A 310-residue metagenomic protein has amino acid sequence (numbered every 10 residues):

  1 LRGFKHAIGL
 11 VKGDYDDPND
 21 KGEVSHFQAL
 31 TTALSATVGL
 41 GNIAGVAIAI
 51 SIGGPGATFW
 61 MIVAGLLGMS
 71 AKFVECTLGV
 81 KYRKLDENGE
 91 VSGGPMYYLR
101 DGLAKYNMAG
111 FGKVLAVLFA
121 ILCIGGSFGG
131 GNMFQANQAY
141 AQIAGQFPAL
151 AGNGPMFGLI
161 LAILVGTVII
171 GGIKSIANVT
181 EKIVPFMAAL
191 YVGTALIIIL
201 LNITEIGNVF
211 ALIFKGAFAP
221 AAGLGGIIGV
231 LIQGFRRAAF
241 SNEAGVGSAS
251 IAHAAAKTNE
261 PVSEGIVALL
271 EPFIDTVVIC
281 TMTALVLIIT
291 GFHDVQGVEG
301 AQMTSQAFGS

Functional and structural regions predicted by a protein language model:
L1-H6, S51-E90, D275-M282: Extracellular loop-to-transmembrane helix junctions
L1-I8, L115, F119, M133-I143 (+2 more regions): Membrane-interface loop-to-helix entry segments
L1-L40, I50-A57, G68: N-terminal alpha-helical transmembrane segments of multi-pass membrane transport and channel/translocase proteins
P18-E23, G54-V63, D101, K105-V117 (+3 more regions): Membrane-interface alpha-helices at helix entry/exit sites of multi-pass transporters
S25-I43, L115-N137, F157-A162, I170 (+3 more regions): Hydrophobic, membrane-embedded alpha-helices of multi-pass small-molecule transporters
L34-S35, A64-V91, R100-N137, I143-V168: Helix-loop-helix module between adjacent transmembrane segments
L67-E75, G158-I173, V184-T204, R236-R237 (+1 more regions): Selective recognition of specific alpha-helical transmembrane segments in multi-pass small-molecule
E75-E87, T194-L212, G223-G225, A255-T258 (+2 more regions): Extracellular/periplasmic helix-exit of transmembrane alpha-helices
